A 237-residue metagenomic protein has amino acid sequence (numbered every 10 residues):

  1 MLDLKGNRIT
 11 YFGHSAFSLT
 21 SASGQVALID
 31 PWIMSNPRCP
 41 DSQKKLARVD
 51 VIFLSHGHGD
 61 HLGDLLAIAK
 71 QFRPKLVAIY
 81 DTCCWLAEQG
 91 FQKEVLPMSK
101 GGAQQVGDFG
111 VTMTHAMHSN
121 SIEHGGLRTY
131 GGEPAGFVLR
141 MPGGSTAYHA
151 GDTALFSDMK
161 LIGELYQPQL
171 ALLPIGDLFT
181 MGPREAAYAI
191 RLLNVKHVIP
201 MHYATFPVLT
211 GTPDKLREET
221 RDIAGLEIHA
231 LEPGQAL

Functional and structural regions predicted by a protein language model:
M1-V26, I33-P37, Q105-G110, K215-G225 (+1 more regions): Zn-dependent metallo-beta-lactamase
N7-R8, K70-K75, S145-A147: Short active-site oxyanion
S18-H58, G63-K70, S119-T129, T153-L165: Pre-active-site segment of Zn-dependent metallo-hydrolases
L28-P31, V49-G57, V77-Y80, A147-T153 (+3 more regions): Active-site neighborhood of phospho(di)ester-bond hydrolases with catalytic His/Asp-centered motifs
S35-N36, H58-G63, C83-L86, G102-Q105 (+5 more regions): Active-site environment of divalent metal-dependent phosphoester hydrolases
D41-Q104, F109-N120: Active-site HxH/HxHxD metal-binding segment of metal-dependent hydrolases
K75, A87-A103, A187-L237: Binuclear metal-ion centers of metallo-dependent hydrolases, dominated by the metallo-beta-lactamase
I122-L192: Active-site-proximal loop/helix segments of hydrolase catalytic cores
